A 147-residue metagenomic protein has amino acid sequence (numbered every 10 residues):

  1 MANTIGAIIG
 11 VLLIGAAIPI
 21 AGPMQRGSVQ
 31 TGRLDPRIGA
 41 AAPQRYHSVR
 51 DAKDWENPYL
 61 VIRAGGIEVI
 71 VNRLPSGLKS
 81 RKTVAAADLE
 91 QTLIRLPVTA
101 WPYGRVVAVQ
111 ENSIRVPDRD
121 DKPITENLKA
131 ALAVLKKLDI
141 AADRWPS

Functional and structural regions predicted by a protein language model:
M1-P23: Short terminal targeting/anchoring segments
G22-S147: Long, low-hydrophobicity, acidic/polar, solvent-exposed interaction domains
